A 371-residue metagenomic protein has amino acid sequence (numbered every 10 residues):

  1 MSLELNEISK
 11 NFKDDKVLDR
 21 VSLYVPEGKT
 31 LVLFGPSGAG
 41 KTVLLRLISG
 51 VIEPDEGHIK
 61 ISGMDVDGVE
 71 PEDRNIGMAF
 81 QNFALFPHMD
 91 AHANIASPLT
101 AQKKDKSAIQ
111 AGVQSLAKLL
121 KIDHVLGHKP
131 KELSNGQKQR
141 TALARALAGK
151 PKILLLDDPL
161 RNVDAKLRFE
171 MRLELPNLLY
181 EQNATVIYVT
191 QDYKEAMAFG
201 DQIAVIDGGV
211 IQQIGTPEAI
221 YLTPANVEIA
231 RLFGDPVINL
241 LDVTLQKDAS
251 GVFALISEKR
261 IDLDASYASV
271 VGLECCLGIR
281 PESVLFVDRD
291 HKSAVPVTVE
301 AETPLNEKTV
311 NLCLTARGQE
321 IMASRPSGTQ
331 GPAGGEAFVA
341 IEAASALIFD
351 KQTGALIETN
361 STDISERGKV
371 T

Functional and structural regions predicted by a protein language model:
F34-P36: The feature captures the beta-strand-to-loop junction immediately N-terminal to the Walker
S49: Helix-to-loop junction immediately C-terminal to a conserved catalytic motif
D55-H58, G208: Conserved coupling/switch loops of ABC nucleotide-binding domains, chiefly the family-specific signature
G57-D65: Conserved ABC transporter NBD signature motif
N75-G77, Q81, L85-E228: ABC ATPase nucleotide-binding domains
P236-I238, K247-T371: Non-catalytic connector elements of ABC transporters
